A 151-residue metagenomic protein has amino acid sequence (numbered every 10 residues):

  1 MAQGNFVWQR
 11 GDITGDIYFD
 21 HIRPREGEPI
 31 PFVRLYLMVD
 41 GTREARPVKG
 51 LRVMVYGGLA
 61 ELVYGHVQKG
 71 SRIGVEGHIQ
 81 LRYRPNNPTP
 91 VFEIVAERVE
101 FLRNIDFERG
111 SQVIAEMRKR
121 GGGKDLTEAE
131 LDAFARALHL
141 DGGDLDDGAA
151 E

Functional and structural regions predicted by a protein language model:
M1-E151: Single-stranded nucleic acid-binding surfaces, predominantly the OB-fold ssDNA-binding core
